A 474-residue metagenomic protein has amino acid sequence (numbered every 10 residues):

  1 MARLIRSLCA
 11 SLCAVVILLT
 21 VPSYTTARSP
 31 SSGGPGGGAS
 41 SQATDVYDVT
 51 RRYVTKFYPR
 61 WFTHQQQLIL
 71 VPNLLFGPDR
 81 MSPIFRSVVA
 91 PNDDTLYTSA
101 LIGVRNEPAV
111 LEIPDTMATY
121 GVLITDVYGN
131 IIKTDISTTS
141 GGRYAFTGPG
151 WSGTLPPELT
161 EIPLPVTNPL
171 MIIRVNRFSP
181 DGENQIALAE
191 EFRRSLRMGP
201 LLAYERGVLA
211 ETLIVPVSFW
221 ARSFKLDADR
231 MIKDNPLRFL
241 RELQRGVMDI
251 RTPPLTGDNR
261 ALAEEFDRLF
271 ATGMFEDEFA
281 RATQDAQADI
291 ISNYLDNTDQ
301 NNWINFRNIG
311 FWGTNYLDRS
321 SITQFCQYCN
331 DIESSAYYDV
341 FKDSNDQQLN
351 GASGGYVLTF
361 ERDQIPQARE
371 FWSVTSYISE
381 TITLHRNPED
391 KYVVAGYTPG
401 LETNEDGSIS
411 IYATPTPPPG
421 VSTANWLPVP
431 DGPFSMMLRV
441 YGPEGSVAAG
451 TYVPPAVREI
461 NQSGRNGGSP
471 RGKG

Functional and structural regions predicted by a protein language model:
M1-L12: Bacterial N-terminal signal peptides that target proteins for export
S11-T20: Bacterial N-terminal signal peptides
S23-T26: Sec/Tat signal peptide C-region and signal peptidase I cleavage site
R28-G474: A compositional/structural signature for long, glycine/proline-rich flexible linkers and loops on extracytoplasmic
